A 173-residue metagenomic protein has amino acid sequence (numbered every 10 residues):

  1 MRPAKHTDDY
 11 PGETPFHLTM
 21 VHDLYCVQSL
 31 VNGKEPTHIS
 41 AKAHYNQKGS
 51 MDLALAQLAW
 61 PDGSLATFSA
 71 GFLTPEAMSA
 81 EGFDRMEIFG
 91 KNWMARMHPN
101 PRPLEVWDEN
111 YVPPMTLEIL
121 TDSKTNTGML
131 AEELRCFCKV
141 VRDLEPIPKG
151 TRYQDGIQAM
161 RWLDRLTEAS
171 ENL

Functional and structural regions predicted by a protein language model:
M1-K48: Predominantly a Rossmann-like dinucleotide-binding segment in NAD(P)-dependent oxidoreductases
G12-P15, T121-K124, E145-G150: Active-site rim elements
H22-C26, D84, E133-C136: Hydrophobic alpha-helical segments typical of transmembrane helices and their membrane-interface/capping positions
G33-S40, L65-T67, A95-M97, P148-K149: Acidic/polar loop patches that form or flank catalytic/metal-binding clefts of enzymes that bind anionic ligands
H44-G49, D62-E133: NAD(P)-dinucleotide binding in Rossmann-like oxidoreductases
M51-L53: Short, surface-exposed coil-to-beta transition loops
A56-L58: Short beta-strand scaffold segments in enzyme catalytic cores
P61, L134-L173: C-terminal helix-rich "cap/oligomerization" subdomain common to oxidoreductases
